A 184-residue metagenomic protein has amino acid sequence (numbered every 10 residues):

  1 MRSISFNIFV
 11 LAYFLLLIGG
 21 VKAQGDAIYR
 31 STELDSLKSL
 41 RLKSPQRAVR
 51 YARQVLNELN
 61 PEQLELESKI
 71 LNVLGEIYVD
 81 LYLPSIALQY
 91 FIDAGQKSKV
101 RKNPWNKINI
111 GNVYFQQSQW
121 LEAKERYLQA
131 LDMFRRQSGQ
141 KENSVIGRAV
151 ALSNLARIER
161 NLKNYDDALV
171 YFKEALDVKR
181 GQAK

Functional and structural regions predicted by a protein language model:
M1-F9: Bacterial N-terminal signal peptides that target proteins for export
F9-L17: Bacterial N-terminal signal peptides
G20-K184: A "functional boundary" signal
